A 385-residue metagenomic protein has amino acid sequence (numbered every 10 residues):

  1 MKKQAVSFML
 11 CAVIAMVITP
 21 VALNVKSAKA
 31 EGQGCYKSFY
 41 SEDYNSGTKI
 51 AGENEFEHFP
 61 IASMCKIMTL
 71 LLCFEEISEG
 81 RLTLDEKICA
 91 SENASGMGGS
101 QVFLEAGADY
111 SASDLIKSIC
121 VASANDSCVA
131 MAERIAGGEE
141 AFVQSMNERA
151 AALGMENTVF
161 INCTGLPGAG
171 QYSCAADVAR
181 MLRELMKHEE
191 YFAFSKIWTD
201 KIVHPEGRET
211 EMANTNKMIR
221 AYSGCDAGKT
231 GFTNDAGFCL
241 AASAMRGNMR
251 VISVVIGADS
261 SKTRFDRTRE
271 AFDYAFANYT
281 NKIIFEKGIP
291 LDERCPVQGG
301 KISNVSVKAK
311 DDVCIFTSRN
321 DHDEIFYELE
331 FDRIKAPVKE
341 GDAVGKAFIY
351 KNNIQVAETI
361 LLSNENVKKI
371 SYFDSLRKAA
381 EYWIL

Functional and structural regions predicted by a protein language model:
K2-K3, K66: A general lysine-centric signal
Q4, M9, Y36, I88 (+7 more regions): Hydrophobic alpha-helical segments and their boundary regions
Q4-K26: Sec-dependent N-terminal signal peptides of Gram-positive bacterial secreted proteins and lipoproteins
A15-M16, S78, Y279: Hydrophobic alpha-helical membrane context
I18, H58, C73-F74, G80 (+6 more regions): Amphipathic, positively biased hydrophobic alpha-helical segments used for protein targeting and membrane insertion
P20-E189: Active-site-adjacent loops and short helices of periplasmic peptidoglycan-processing enzymes
M155-E156, P167-Y172, A176-L385: Domain-terminus/edge residues, biased toward the C-terminal soluble/receptor-binding domains of extracytoplasmic
